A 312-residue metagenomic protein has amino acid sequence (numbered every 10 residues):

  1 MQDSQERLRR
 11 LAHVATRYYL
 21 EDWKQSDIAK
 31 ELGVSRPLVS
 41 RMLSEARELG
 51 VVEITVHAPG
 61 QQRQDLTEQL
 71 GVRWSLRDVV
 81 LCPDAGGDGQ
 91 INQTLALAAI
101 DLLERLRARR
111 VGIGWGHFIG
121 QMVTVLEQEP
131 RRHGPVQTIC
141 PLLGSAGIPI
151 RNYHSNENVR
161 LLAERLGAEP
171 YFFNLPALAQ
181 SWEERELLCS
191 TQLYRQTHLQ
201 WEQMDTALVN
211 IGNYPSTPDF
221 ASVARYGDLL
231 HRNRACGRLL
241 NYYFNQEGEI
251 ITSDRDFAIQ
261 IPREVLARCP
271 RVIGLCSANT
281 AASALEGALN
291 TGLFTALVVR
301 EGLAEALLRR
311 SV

Functional and structural regions predicted by a protein language model:
M1-E21, A58-P59: Extreme N-terminal segment that seeds HTH/winged-HTH DNA-binding domains in transcriptional regulators
Q2, R17, E249-V312: ATP/nucleoside-binding phosphotransfer catalytic cores, i.e., glycine-rich phosphate-binding loops
V14, K24-V34: Short alpha-helical "recognition helix" segments of helix-turn-helix
S40-M42: Key DNA-contacting residues within the recognition helix of helix-turn-helix
G50-D65: Short Lys/Arg-enriched helix C-cap and helix-to-coil transition segments that create basic nucleic-acid-contact patches
E68, V72-R107, R132-P215, S222-A224 (+1 more regions): Ligand-binding beta-strand-loop-alpha-helix segment within the catalytic cores of soluble metabolic enzymes
D219-I250, A296-V299: Gly/Ser/Thr-rich active-site loops/lids in small-molecule metabolic enzymes that frequently grip phosphoryl groups
